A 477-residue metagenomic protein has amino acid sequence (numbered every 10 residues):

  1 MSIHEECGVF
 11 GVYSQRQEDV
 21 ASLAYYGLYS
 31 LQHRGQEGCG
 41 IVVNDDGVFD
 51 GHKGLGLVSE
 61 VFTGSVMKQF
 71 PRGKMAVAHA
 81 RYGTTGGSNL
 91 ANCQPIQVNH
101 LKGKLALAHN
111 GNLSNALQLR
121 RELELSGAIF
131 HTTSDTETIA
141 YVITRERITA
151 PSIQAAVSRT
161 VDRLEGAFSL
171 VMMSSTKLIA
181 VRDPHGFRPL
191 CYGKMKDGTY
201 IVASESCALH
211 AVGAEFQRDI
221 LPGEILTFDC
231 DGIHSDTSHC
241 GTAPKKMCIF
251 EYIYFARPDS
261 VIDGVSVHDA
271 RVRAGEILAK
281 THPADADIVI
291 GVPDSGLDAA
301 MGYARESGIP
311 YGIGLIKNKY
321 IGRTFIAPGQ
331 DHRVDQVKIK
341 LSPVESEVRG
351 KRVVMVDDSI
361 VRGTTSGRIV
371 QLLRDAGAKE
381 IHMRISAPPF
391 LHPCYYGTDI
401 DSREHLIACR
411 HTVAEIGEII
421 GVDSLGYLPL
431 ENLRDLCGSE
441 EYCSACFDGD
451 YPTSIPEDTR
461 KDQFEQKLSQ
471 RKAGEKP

Functional and structural regions predicted by a protein language model:
M1-P222, T227-A286, V292, E380 (+1 more regions): Conserved short alpha-helical segments that host acidic/polar catalytic motifs at enzyme active sites
G40, V354, H382-R384: A structural signal for isolated positions on well-ordered beta-strands in alpha/beta enzyme cores
T84-T85, N115, F187-R188, L209-H210 (+6 more regions): Flexible loop/turn segments at secondary-structure boundaries
A128, T149-A150, P283-D287, R305-G312 (+2 more regions): Secondary-structure transition/capping motifs at alpha-helix termini and the adjoining loop/turn into the next element
T132, E137-A140, Y311-G322, I419-C437: A conserved beta-strand->alpha-helix junction
V161, T176, G213-E215, D219 (+2 more regions): PRPP-dependent phosphoribosyltransferase catalytic core
V289, G296-Y303, S307, Y311 (+1 more regions): Extended, hydrophobic alpha-helical segments in both membrane/secreted and soluble proteins
G308-V353, G363-T364, L391-G397, D401: Short, glycine/charge-rich flexible loops or terminal/linker lids adjacent to PRPP-binding catalytic cores
